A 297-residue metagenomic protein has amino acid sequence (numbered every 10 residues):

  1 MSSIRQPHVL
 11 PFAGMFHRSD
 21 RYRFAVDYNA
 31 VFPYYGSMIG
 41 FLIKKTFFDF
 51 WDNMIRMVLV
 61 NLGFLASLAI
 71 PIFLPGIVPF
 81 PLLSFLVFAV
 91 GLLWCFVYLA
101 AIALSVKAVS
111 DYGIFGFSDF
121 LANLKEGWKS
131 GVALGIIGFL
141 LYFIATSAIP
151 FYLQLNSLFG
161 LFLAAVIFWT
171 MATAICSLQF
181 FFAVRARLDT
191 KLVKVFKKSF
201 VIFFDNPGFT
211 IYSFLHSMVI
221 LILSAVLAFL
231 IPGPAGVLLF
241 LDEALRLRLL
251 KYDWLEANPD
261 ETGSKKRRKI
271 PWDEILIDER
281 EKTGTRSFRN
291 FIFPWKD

Functional and structural regions predicted by a protein language model:
S2-S3, S19: Serine residues within intrinsically disordered or low-complexity segments
P7: Cationic, low-complexity basic patches in intrinsically disordered or flexible, solvent-exposed regions
P11-F16, Y22-T146, P150, G160 (+3 more regions): Helix-coil boundary and N-terminal low-complexity module in membrane systems
L153-Q154: A structural signal for short, hydrophobic/glycine-enriched beta-strand patches
F162-L178: Alpha-helical transmembrane segments of multi-pass membrane proteins
